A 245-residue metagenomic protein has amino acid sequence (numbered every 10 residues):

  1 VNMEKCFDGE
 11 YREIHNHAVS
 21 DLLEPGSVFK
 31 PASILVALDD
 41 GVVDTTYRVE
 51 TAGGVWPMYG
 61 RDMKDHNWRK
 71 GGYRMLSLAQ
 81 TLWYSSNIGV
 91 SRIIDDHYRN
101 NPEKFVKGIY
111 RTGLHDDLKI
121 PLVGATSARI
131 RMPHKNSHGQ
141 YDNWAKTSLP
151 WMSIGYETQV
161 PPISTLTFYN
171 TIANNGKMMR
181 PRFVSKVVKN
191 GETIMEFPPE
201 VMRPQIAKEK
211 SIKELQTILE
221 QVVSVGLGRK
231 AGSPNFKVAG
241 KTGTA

Functional and structural regions predicted by a protein language model:
V1-S27, A32-A245: Beta-lactam-recognizing serine transpeptidase/beta-lactamase-like catalytic domain environment
